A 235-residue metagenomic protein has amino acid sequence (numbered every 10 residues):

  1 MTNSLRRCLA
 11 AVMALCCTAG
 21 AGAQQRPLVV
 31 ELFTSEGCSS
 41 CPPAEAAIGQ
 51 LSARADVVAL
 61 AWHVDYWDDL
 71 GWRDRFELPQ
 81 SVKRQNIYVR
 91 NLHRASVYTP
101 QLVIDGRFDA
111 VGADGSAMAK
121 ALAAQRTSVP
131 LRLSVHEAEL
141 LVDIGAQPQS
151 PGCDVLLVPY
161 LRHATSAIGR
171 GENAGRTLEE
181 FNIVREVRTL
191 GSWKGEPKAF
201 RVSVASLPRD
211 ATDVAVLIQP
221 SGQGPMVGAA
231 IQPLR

Functional and structural regions predicted by a protein language model:
M1-A10: Bacterial N-terminal signal peptides that target proteins for export
R6, A14-L15, E36-S39: Secreted/extracellular small peptides and ectodomain modules produced from precursors
A10-A11, A21: Cleavable N-terminal signal peptides
C16-G20: N-terminal signal peptide c-region/cleavage motif recognized by signal peptidases
G22-L92, S96: Active-site-proximal cofactor/substrate-binding loop regions of enzyme domains
H63, G106-R107: G-domain G4 guanine-recognition motif of GTPases
R75-T99, R107-R235: Short, conserved sequence motifs used for protein processing/export or organelle targeting and for catalysis
L102: Ligand-binding face of N-terminal immunoglobulin V-set domains in extracellular IgSF glycoproteins
